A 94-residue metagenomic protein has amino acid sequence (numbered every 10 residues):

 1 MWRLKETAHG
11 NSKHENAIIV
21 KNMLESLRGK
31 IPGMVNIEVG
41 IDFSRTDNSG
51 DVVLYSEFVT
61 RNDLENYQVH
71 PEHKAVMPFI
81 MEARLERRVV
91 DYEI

Functional and structural regions predicted by a protein language model:
M1-D51, V59-N66, E93-I94: Short S/T/G/P-rich N-terminal loop/turn motif that feeds into the first structured element of a domain
K30, M34, E57-V90: An amphipathic, aromatic/His-enriched active-site/gating alpha helix that lines ligand/cofactor pockets
